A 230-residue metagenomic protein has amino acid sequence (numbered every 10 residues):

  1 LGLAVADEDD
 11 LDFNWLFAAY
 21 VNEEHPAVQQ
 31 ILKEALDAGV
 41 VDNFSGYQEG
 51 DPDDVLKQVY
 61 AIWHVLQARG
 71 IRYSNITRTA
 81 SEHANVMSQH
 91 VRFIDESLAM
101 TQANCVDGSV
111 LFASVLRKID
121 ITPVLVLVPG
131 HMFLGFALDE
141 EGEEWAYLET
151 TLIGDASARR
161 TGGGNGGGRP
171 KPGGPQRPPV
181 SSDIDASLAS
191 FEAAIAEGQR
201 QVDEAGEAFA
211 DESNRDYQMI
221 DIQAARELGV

Functional and structural regions predicted by a protein language model:
L1-V230: A structural boundary/capping signal
